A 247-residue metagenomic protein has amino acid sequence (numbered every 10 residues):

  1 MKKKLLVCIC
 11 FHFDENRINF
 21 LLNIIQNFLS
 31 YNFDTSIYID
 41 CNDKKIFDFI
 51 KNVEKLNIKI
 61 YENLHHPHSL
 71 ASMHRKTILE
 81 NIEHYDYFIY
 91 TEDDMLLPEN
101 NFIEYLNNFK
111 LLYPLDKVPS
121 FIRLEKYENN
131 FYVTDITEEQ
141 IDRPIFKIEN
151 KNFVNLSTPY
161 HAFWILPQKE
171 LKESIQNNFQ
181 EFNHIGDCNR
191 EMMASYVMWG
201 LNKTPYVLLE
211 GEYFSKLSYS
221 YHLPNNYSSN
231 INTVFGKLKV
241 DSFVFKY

Functional and structural regions predicted by a protein language model:
M1-Q26: N-proximal low-complexity "stem/linker" segments adjacent to membrane-targeting elements
E15-I18, D43-I50, E128-N129: Short, charged/polar "capping" segments at the starts of alpha-helices and the immediately preceding loops
N23-T35: Short, acidic, metal-binding catalytic loop of nucleotide-sugar glycosyltransferases
D34-K44, N63: Short beta-strand/loop segment that forms part of the nucleotide-sugar
K45-D86: Active-site-proximal specificity loops/subdomain of glycosyltransferases
Y85-L96: Short beta-strand-to-loop acidic/aromatic patch adjacent to the donor-nucleotide binding site
P98-F182: Conserved catalytic core of nucleotide-sugar-dependent glycosyltransferases
N177-Y247: C-terminal catalytic/acceptor-binding lobe
